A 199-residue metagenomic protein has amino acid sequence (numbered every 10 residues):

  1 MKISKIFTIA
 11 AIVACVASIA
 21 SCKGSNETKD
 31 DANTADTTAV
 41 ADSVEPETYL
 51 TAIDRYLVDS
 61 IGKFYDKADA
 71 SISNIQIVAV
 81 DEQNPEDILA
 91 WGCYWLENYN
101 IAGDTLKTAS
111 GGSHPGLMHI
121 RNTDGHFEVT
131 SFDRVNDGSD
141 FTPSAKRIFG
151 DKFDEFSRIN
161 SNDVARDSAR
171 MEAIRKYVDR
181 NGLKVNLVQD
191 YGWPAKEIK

Functional and structural regions predicted by a protein language model:
M1-T8: Bacterial N-terminal signal peptides that target proteins for export
T8-V16: Hydrophobic helical h-region of N-terminal Sec-dependent signal peptides in bacterial secretory/periplasmic proteins
A17-S21: C-terminal motif of bacterial Sec signal peptides marking the signal peptidase cleavage site
K23-S25: Bacterial signal peptide processing site
E27-V80: N-terminal "first-domain core" detector
E47, T51, K107-S110, V164: Soluble non-cytosolic domains of exported or imported proteins
A79-S139: Mature extracytoplasmic domains of secretory-pathway proteins
D137-K199: C-terminal partner/receptor-binding element of secreted or periplasmic proteins
